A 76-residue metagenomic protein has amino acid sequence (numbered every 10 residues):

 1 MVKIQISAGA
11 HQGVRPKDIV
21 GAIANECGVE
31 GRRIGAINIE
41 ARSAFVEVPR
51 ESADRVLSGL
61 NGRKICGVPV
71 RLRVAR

Functional and structural regions predicted by a protein language model:
M1-R76: Terminal-proximal interaction/regulatory segments of ATP-powered molecular machines
